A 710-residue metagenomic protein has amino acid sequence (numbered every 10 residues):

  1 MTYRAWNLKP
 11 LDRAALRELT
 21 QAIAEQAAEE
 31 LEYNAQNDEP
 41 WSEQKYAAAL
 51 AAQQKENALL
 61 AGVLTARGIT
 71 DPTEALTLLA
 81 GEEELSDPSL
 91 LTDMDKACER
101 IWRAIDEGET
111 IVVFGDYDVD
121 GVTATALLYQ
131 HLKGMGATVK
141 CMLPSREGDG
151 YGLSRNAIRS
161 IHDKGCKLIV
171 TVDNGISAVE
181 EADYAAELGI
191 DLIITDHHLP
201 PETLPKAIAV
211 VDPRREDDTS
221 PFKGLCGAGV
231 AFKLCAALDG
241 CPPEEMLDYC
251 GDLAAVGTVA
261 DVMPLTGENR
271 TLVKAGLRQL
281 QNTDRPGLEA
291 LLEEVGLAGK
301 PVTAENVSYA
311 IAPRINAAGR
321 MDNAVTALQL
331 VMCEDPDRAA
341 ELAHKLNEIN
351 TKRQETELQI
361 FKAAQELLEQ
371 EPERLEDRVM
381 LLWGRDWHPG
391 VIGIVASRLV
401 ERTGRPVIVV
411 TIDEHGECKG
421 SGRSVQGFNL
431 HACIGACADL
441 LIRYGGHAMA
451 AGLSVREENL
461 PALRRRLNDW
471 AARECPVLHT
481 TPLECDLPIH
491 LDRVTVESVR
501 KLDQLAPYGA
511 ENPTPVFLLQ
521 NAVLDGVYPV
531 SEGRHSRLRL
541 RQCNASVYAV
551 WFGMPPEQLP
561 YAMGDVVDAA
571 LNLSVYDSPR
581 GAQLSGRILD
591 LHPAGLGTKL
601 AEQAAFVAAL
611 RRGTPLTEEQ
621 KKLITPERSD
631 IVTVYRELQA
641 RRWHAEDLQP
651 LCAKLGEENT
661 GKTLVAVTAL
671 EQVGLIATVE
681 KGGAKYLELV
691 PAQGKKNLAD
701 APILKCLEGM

Functional and structural regions predicted by a protein language model:
T2-Y3, L8-R13, R17-I23, A27 (+5 more regions): Hydrophobic helix-and-loop "lid/oligomerization" segment in the mid-to-C-terminal part of catalytic domains
L31-A52: Flexible coil/linker segments and helix-coil junctions enriched in charged and small residues
G121, R146-Y151, L199-P201, D218 (+1 more regions): Short, small-residue-enriched loops and turns at beta-alpha junctions that line or gate enzyme active sites
L127, K206-V259, D630: Short alpha-helices
K133, T138, R270-P313, A317-Q365 (+3 more regions): Acidic, two-metal ion nucleic-acid-processing modules in DNA metabolism proteins
I158, A182-D183, V667: Short amphipathic alpha-helical segments and helix-helix/interface helices
G165, V172-L225: Histidine/acidic-residue-rich, glycine-tolerant segments that coordinate divalent metal ions
